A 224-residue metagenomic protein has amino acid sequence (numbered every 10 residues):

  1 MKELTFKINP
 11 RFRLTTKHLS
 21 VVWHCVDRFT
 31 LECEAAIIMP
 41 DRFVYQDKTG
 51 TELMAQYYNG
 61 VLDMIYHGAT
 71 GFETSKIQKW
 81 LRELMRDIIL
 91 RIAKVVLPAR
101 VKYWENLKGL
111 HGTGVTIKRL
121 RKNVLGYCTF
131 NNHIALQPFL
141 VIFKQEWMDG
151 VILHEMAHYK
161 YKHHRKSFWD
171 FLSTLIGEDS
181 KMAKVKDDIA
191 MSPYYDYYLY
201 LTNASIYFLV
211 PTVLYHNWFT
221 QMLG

Functional and structural regions predicted by a protein language model:
M1-G150, Y159-G224: Active-site-proximal or metal-binding-adjacent scaffold patches in catalytic folds
E155: Walker B catalytic acidic pair
